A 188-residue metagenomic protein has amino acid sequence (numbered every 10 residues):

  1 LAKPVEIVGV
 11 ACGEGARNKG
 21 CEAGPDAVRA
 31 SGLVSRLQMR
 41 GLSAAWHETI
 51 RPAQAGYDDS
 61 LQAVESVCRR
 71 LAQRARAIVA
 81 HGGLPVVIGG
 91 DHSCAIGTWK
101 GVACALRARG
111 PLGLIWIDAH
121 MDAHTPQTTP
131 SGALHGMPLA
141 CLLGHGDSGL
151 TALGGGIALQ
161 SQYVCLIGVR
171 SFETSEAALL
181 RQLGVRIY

Functional and structural regions predicted by a protein language model:
L1-Y188: Conserved alpha-helical scaffold segments that buttress catalytic/binding sites
